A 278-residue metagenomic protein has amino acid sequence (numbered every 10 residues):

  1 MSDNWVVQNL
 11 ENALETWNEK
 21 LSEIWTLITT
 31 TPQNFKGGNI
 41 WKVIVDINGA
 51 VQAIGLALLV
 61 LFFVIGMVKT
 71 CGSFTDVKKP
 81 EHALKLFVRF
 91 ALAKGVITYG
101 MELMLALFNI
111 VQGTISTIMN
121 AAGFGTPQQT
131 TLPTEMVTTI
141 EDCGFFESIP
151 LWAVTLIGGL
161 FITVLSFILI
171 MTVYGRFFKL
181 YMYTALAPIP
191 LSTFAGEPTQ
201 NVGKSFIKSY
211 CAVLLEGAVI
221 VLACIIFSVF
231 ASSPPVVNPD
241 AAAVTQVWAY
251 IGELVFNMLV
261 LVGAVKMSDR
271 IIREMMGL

Functional and structural regions predicted by a protein language model:
M1-L58: Binding/recognition "hotspot" determinant
S2-L10, P80-G100, G203-V213, S268: Alpha-helical transmembrane segments and their helix-start/interface "positive-inside/aromatic belt" motifs in integral
E23-T26, H82-R89, N109, S116 (+5 more regions): Short amphipathic alpha-helical coupling elements at transmembrane boundaries
I44-Q52, L84-V88, L92, E141 (+4 more regions): Alpha-helical membrane-interface segments at transmembrane helix boundaries
A53-I65, I157, F161-T163, L180: Hydrophobic alpha-helical transmembrane segments
L58-K94, L186-Q200: Hydrophobic transmembrane alpha-helix segments characteristic of membrane transport and insertion machinery
K94-L186, C224-G277: Non-cytosolic segments of integral membrane proteins
L191-K208, D240, I271-M275: Alpha-helical transmembrane segments
